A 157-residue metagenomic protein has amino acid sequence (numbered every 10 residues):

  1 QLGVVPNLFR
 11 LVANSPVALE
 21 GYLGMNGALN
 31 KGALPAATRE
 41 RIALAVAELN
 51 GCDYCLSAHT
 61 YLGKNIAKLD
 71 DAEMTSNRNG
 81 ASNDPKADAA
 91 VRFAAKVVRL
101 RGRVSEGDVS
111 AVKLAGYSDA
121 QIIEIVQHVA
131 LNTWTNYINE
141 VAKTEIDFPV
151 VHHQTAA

Functional and structural regions predicted by a protein language model:
Q1-A157: Hydrophobic alpha-helical segments
